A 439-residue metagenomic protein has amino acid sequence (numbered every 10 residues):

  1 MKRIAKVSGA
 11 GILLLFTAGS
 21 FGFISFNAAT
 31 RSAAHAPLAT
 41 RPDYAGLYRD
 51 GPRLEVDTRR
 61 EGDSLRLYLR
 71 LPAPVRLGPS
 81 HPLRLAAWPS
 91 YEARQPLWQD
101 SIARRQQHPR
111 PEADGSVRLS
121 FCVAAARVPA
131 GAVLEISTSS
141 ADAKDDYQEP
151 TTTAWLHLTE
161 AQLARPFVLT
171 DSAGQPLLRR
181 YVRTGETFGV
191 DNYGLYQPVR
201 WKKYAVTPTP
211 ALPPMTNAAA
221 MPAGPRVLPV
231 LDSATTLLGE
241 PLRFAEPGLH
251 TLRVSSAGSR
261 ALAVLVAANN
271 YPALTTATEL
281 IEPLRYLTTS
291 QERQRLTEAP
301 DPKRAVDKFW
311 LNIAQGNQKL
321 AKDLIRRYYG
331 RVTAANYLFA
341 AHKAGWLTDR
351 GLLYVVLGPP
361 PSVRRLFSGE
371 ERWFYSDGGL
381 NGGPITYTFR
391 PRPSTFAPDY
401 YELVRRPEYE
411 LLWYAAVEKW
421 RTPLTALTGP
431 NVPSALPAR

Functional and structural regions predicted by a protein language model:
L38-L85, T170-K202: Contiguous beta-strand segments within globular domains
R66, R105-C122, V128, A220-E246: Aromatic sugar-binding surface patches on proteins that engage polysaccharides or sugar-phosphate polymers
R76-S101, I136-T138, T187-P222: Extended low-complexity, serine/threonine- and proline-enriched intrinsically disordered segments
L85, V128-A143, A245-G258: Short, aromatic- and glycine-rich surface loops/edge beta-strands on solvent-exposed regions
I102-Q106, D142-Q175, G258-Y286: Short beta-strand elements
P166-V199, A277-A299, A305: Compositionally biased low-complexity segments at domain edges in trafficked proteins and select soluble regulators
Q318-A344: Short, conserved helix/loop micro-motifs enriched in His/Cys and acidic residues
A335-R439: C-terminal soluble interaction/assembly domains
